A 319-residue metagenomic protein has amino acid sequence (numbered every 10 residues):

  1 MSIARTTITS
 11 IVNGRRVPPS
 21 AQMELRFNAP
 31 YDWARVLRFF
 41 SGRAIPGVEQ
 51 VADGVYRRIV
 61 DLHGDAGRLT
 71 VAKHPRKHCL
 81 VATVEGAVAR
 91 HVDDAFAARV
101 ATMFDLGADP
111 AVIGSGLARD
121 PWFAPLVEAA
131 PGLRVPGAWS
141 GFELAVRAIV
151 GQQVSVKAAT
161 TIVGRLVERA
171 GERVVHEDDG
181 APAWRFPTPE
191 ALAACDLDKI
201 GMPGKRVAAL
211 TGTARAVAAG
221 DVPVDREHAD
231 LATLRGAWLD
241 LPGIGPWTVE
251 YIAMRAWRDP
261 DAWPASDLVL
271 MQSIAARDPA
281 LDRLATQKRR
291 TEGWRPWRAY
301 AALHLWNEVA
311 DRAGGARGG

Functional and structural regions predicted by a protein language model:
M1-G319: HhH-family (HhH-GPD) DNA N-glycosylase catalytic core used in base-excision repair
